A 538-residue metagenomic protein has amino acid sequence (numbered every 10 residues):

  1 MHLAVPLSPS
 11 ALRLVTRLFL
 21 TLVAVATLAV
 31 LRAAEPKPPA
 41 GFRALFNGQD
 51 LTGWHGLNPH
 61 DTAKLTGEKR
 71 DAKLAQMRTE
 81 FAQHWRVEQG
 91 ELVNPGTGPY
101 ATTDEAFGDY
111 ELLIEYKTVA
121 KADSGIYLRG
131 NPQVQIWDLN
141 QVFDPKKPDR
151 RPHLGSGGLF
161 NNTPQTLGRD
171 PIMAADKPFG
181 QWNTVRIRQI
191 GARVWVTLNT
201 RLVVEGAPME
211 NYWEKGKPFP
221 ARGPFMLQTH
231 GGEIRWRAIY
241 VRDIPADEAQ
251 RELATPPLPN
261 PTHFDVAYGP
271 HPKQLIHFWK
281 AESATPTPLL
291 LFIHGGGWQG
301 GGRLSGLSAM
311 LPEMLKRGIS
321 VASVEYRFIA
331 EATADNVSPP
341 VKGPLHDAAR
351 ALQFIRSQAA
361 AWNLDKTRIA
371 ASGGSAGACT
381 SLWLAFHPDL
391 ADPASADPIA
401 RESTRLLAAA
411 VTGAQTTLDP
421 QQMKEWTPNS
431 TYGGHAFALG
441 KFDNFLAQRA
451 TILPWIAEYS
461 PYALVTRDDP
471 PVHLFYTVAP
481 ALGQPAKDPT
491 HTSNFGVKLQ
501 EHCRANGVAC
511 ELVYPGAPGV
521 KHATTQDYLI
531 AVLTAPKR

Functional and structural regions predicted by a protein language model:
A33-L258: Carbohydrate-interacting regions of secretory-pathway proteins
A254-A284: N-terminal cap/lid segment of alpha/beta-hydrolase-fold proteins
L258-N260, H271, A385-L390, P420-L464 (+2 more regions): Mobile cap/lid helix-loop segments that gate and shape the active-site cleft of serine hydrolases
P286-G297: Short beta-strand element of the alpha/beta-hydrolase
R303-L304, M310, A322-K366, G519-V520: Catalytic nucleophile-loop/oxyanion-hole region of alpha/beta-hydrolase and closely related hydrolase-like folds
Q353-W426: Primarily recognizes the serine-hydrolase "nucleophile elbow" in alpha/beta-hydrolase and SGNH/GDSL folds
S395-P428, A447-A486: The feature captures the conserved acid-bearing segment of alpha/beta-hydrolase catalytic domains
V472-K487, S493-R538: C-terminal catalytic histidine-bearing segment of alpha/beta-hydrolase fold enzymes
